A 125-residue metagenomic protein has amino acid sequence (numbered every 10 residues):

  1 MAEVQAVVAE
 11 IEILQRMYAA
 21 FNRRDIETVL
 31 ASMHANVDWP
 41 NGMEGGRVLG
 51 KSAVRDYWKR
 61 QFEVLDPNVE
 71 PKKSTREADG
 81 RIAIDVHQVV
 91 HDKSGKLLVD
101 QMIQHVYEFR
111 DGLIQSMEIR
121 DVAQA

Functional and structural regions predicted by a protein language model:
M1-A9, R55-A125: A beta-strand edge to alpha-helix "cap/lid" segment located at domain peripheries
M1-S32, N36, L113, A125: Short, low-complexity N-terminal intrinsically disordered segments enriched in polar/charged residues
R24-E27, P40-G45, H91-S94: Short, charged low-complexity linear motifs
D38-V48, R60-V64, R120: A short gly/proline-enriched turn/hairpin at secondary-structure junctions
